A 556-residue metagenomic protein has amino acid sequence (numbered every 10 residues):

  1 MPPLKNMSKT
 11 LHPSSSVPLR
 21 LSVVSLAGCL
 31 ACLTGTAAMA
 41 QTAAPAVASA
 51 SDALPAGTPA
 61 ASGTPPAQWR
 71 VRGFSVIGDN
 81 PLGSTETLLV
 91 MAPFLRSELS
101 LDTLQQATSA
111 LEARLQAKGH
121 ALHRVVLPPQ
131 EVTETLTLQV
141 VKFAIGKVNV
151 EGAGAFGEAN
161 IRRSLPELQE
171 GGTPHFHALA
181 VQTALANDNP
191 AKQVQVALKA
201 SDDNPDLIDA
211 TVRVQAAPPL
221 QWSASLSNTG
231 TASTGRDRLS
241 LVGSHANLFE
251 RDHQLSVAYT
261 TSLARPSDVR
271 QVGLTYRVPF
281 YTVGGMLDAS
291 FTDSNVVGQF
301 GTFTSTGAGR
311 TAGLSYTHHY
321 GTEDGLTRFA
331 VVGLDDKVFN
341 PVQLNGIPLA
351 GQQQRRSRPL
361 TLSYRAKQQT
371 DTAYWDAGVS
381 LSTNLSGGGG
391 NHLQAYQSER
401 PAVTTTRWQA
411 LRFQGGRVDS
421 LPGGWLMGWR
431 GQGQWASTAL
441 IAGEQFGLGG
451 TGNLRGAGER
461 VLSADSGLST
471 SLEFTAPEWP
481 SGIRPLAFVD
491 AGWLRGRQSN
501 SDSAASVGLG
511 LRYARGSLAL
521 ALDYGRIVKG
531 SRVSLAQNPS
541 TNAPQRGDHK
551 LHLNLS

Functional and structural regions predicted by a protein language model:
Q41-G230, T260-R270, R430-G433: Periplasmic polypeptide-binding modules associated with outer-membrane biogenesis and secretion
V194, L220-W222, F249-L255, Y281-D288 (+5 more regions): Repeated loop/turn-to-beta-strand initiation elements of outer-membrane beta-barrel proteins
L198-A200, A224-N228, L255-T261, L287-D293 (+7 more regions): Transmembrane beta-barrel strands of outer-membrane/channel proteins
T229-R238, T260-R270, L462-S466, R497-S501 (+1 more regions): Solvent-exposed loop/turn segments connecting transmembrane beta-strands in outer-membrane beta-barrel proteins
L239-L248, R270-F291, A308-Y320, L360-Q368 (+5 more regions): Feature captures outer-membrane beta-barrel proteins of Gram-negative bacteria and organelles
S267-G273, V297-T304, N340-L349, G388-Q397 (+3 more regions): Outer-membrane beta-barrel translocator domains and adjoining extracellular loop/strand segments of Gram-negative
P279, G284-A436: Transmembrane beta-strand segments of outer-membrane beta-barrel domains in Gram-negative and organellar OMPs
Q397-S556: C-terminal transmembrane beta-barrel domains of outer membrane proteins
